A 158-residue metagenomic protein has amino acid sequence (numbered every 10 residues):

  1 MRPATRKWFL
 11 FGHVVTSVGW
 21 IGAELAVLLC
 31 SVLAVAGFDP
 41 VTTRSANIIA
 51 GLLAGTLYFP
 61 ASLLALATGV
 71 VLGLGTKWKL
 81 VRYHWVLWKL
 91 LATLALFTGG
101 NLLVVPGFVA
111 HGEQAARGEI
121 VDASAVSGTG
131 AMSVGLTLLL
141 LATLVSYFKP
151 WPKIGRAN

Functional and structural regions predicted by a protein language model:
M1-N158: Polytopic transmembrane helical bundles with strong interfacial aromatic enrichment
